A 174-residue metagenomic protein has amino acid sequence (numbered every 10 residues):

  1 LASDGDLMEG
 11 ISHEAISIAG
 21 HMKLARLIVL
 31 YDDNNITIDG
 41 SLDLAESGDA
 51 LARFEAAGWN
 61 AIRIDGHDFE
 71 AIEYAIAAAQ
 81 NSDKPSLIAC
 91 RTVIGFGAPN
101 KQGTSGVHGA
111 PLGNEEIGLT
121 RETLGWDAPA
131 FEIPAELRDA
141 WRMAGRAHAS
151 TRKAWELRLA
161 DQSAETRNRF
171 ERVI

Functional and structural regions predicted by a protein language model:
A2, D6-G10, I28-L30, N34-I174: Conserved acidic/glycine
H13-K23, G106-H108: A glycine- and small-aliphatic-rich helix-loop capping segment at beta-alpha/alpha-beta transitions that lines
